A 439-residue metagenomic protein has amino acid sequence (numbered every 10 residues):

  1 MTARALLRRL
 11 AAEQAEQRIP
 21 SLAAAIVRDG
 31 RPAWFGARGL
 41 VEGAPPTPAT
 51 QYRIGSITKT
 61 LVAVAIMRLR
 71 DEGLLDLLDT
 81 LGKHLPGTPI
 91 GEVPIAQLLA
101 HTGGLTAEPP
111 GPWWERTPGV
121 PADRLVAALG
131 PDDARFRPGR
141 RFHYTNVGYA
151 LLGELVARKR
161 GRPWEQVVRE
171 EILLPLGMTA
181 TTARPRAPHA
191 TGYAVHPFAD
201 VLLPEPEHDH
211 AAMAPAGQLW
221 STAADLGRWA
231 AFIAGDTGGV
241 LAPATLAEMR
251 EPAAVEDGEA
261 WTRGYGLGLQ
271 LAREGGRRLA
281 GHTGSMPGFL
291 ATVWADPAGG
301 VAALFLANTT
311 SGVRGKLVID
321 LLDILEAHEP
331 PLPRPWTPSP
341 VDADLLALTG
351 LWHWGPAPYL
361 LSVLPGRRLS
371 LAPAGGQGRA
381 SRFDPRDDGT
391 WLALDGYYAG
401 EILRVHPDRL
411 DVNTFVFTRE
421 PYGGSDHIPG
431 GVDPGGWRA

Functional and structural regions predicted by a protein language model:
T2-I54, L74-D79, G130-D132: Short, conserved catalytic-motif segment at the N-terminal edge
R18-S21, P287-F289, A357: Short, small/polar residue-rich loop motifs at catalytic or cofactor-binding pockets
R31-A37, G91-P287, P297: Short, surface-exposed loop or secondary-structure junction motifs that flank catalytic or metal-binding residues
W34, G281-H282, T292-A295, G299-T309 (+1 more regions): Short, well-ordered beta-strand elements
E42-P48, V313-D320: A short, polar/charged loop-to-alpha-helix boundary motif
Y52-G55, F142-Y144: Catalytic tyrosine of NAD(P)H-dependent dehydrogenase/reductases that use a Tyr as the general acid/base
D76-I90, L176: Short, glycine/proline-biased beta-turn/loop segments that scaffold the active-site neighborhood
K316-A439: Peripheral terminal and inter-domain segments
